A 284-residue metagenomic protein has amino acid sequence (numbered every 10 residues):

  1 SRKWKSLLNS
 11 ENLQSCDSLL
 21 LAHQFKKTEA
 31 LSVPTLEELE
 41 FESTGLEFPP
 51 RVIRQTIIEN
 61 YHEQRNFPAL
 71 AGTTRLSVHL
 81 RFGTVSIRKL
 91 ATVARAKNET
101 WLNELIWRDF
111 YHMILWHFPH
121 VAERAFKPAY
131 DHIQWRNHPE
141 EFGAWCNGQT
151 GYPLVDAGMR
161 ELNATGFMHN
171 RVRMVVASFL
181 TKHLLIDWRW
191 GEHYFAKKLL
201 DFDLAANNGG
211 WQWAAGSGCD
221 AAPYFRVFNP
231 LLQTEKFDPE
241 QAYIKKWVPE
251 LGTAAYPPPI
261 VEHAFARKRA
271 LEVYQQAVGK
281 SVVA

Functional and structural regions predicted by a protein language model:
S1-Y130, Q233-A284: Glycine/tryptophan-enriched, flexible segments
G72-K245: Active-site-proximal binding-pocket segments
